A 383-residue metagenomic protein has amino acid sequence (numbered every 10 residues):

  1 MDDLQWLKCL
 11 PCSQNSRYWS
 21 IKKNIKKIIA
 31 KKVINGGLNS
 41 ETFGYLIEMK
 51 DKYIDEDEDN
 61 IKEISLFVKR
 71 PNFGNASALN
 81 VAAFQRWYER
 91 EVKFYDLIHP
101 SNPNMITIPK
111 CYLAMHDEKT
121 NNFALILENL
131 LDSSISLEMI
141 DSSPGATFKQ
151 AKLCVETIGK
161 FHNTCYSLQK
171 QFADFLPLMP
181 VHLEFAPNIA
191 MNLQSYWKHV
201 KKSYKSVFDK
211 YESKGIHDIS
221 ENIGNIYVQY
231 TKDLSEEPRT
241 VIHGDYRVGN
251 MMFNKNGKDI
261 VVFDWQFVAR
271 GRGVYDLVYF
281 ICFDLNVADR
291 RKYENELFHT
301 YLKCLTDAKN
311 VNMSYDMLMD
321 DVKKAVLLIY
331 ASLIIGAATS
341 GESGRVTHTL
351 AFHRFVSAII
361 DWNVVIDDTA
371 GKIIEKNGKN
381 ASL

Functional and structural regions predicted by a protein language model:
M1-K31: Juxta-kinase regulatory segment immediately upstream of eukaryotic protein kinase catalytic domains
I25-Y53: ATP-binding glycine-rich phosphate-binding loop
T42-D55, G224-G273: Active-site acidic catalytic loop and adjacent metal/ATP-binding pocket of ATP-dependent phosphoryl transfer enzymes
T42-F43, E48-Q194, G273-V274, N310: Conserved ATP-binding subdomain of kinase catalytic cores across diverse folds
K93, L97, F267-N310, V326-S357: Active-site activation/catalytic loop segments of kinase-like enzymes and analogous catalytic loops in related
K119, L131-S133, F185-W197, K323-G371: Short terminal or interdomain "cap/linker" segment that borders an active site or interface and mediates
I135-H243, K255, A351, S357-V365 (+1 more regions): ATP-dependent phospho-/nucleotidyl transfer catalytic cores
D259, F298, D316-M319: Plant-skewed but cross-kingdom recognition/interaction modules and surfaces
